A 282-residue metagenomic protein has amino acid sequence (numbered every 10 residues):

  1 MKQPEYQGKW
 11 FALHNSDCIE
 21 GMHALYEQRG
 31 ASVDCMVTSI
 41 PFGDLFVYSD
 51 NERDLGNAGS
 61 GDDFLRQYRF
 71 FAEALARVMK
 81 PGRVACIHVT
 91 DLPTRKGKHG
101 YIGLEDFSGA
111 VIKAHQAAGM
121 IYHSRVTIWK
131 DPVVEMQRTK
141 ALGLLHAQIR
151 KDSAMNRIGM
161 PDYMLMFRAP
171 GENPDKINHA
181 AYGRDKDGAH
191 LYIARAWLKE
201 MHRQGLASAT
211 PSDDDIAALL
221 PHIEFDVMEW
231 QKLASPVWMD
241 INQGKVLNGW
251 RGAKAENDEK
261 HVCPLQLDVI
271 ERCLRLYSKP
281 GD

Functional and structural regions predicted by a protein language model:
M1-D282: Core catalytic lobe of class I
